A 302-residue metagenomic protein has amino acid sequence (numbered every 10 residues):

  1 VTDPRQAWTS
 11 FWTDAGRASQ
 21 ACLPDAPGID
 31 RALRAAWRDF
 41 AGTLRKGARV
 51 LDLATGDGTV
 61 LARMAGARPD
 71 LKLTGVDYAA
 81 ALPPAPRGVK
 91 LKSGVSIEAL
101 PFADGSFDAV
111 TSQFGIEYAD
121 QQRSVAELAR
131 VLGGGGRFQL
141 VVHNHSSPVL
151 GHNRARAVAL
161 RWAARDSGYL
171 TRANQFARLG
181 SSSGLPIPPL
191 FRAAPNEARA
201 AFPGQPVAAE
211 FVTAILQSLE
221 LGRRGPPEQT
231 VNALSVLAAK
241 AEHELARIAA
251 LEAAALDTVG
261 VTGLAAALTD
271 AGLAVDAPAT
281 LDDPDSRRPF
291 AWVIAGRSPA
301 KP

Functional and structural regions predicted by a protein language model:
T2-T43: Class I SAM-dependent methyltransferase Rossmann-like catalytic core, especially the SAM/SAH-binding loop
R49-A99: Class I SAM-dependent methyltransferase SAM/SAH-binding core
E98-V110: A short acidic, Gly/Pro-enriched loop at the edge of an enzyme's catalytic core that lines a small-molecule cofactor
A109-Q122: A short SAM/SAH-binding and catalytic strip from SAM-dependent methyltransferases
R123-G134: A short glycine-rich, Lys/Arg-flanked "PGG" loop and its adjoining helix->strand segment in the class I
Q139-L170: Conserved class I S-adenosyl-L-methionine
Y169-A274: Substrate-binding/catalytic lobe of Class I Rossmann-like enzymes that use SAM or dcSAM, i.e., the mid-to-C-terminal
D283-P302: Core SAM-dependent methyltransferase catalytic element
